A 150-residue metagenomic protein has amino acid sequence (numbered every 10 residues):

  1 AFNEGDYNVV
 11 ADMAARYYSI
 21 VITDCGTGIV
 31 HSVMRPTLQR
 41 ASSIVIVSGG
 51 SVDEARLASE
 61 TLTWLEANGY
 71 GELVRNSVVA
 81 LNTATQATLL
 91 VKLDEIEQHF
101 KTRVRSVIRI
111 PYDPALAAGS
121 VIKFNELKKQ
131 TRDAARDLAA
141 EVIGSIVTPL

Functional and structural regions predicted by a protein language model:
A1-R16, L116-E126: P-loop/Walker-type NTP enzyme "switch/lid" segment
A11, A15-S19, H31-V52: Inter-motif core of Ras-like GTPase G domains
I22-D24, I46-G50, V78-T83: Conserved beta-strand segments of the P-loop GTPase G domain that flank and frequently precede/overlap
R40-S43, E72-S77, R103-R105: Short glycine-/polar-rich loops that comprise or flank the Walker A/P-loop and associated switch/sensor motifs
W64, G69, N76-S77, E141-L150: Acidic-aromatic/histidine active-site loop/patch
T83, L89-L127: Beta-strand-loop-alpha "switch" segments that mediate conformational coupling across diverse proteins
G119-L150: NTP-binding/hydrolysis catalytic cores, primarily Walker-type P-loop NTPases
